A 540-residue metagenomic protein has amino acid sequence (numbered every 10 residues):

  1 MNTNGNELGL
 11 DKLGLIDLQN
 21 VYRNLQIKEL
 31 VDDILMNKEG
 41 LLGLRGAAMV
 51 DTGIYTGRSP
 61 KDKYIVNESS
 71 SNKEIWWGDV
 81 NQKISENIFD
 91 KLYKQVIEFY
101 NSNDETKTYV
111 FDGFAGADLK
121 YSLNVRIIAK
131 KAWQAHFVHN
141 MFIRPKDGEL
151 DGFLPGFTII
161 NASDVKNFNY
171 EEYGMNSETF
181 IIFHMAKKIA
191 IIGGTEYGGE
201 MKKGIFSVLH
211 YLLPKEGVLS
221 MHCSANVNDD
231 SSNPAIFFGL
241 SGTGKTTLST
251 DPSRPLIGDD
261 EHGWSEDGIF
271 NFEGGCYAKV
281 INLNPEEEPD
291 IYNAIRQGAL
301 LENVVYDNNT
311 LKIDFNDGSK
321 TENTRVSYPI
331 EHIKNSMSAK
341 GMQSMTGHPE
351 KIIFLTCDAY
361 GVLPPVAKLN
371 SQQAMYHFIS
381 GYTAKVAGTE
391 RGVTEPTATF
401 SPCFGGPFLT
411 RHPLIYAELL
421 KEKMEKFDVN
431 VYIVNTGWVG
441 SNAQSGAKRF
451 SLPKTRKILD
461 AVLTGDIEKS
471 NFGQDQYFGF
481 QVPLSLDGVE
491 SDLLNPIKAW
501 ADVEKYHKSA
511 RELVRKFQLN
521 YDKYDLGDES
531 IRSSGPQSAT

Functional and structural regions predicted by a protein language model:
M1-D151: N-terminal accessory targeting/assembly segments
N2-G46, I54, P214, H222-L240 (+4 more regions): Glycine-rich, often acidic-flanked micro-motifs that create phosphate/phosphodiester-binding or positioning elements
S69-W77, H184-I189, T397-C403: Gly-rich Lys/Arg/Thr-decorated short loops/hinges at beta-loop-alpha junctions or inter-strand turns that position
I88, M201, I205, H412-Y416: Phosphate/oxyanion-binding active-site loops and adjacent basic polyanion-contact surfaces
L154-L212: Charged, amphipathic alpha-helical linker segments immediately N-terminal to NTP-binding catalytic cores
K245: Conserved lysine of the Walker
L493, K498-T540: Generic C-terminus detector
